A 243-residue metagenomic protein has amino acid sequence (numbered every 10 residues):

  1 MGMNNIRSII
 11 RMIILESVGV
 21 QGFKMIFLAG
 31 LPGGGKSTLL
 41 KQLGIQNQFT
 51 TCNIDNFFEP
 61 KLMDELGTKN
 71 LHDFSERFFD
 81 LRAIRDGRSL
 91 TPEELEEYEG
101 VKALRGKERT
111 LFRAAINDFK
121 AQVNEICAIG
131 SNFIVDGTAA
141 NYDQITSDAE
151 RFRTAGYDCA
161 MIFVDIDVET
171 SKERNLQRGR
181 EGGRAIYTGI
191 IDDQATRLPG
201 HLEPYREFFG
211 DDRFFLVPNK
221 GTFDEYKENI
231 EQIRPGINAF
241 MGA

Functional and structural regions predicted by a protein language model:
M1-V18: Protein-protein interaction and targeting regions used for scaffolding, dimerization, and localization
S17-F23, E125-C127: Phosphate-binding P-loop
I26-F27: Short hydrophobic/aromatic beta-strand immediately N-terminal to the Walker A/P-loop
L31-P32: The conserved Walker
G35: Conserved glycine(s) of the Walker
L40-S131, D143: Conserved substrate/cofactor phosphate-moiety recognition/catalytic segment in nucleotide-dependent phosphotransferases
A140, R153-N175: Conserved phosphate-donor/acceptor-positioning beta-strand/loop module used by diverse small-molecule
E169-A243: Conserved GTP-binding G-domain of TRAFAC-class P-loop NTPases and closely related GTPase folds
